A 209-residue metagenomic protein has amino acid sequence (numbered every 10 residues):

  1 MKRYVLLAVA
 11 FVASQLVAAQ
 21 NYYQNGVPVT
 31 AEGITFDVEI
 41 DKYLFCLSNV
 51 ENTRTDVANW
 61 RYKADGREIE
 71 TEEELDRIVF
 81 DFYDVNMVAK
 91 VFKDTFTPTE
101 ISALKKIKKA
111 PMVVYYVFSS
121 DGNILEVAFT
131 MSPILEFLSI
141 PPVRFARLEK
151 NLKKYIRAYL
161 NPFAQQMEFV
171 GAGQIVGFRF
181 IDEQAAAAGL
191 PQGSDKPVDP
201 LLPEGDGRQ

Functional and structural regions predicted by a protein language model:
M1-S14: Sec-dependent N-terminal signal peptides
Q15-A19: Sec/Tat signal peptide C-region and signal peptidase I cleavage site
Q20-Q209: Charge-biased low-complexity segments
